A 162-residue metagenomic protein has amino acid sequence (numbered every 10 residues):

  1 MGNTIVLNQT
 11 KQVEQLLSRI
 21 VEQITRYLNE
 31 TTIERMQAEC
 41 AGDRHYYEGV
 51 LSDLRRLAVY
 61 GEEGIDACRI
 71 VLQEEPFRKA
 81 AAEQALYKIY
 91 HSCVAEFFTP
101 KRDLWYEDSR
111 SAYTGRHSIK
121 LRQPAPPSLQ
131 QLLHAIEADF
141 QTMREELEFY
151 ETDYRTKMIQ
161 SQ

Functional and structural regions predicted by a protein language model:
M1-Q162: Long, low-complexity or tandemly repetitive, helically biased scaffold regions used for multimeric assembly/adhesion
